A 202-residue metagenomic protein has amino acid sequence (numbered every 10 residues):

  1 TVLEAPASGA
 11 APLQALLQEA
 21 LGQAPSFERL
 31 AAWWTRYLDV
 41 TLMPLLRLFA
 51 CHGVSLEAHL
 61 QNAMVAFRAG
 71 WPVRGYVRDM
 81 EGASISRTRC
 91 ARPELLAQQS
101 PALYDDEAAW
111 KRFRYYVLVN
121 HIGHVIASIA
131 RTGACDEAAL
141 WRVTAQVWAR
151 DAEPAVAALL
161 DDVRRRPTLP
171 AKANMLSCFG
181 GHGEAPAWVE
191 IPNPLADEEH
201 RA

Functional and structural regions predicted by a protein language model:
T1-V40, A66-A202: Nucleotide/phosphate-binding site architecture used for ATP/NTP-dependent chemistry
L38-C51: An amphipathic, hydrophobic-aromatic interaction surface with interspersed Lys/Arg that forms lipid/phosphate-bearing
H52-A66: A short glycine-rich, hydrophobically flanked beta-strand micro-motif that places a catalytic Asp/Glu for divalent metal
